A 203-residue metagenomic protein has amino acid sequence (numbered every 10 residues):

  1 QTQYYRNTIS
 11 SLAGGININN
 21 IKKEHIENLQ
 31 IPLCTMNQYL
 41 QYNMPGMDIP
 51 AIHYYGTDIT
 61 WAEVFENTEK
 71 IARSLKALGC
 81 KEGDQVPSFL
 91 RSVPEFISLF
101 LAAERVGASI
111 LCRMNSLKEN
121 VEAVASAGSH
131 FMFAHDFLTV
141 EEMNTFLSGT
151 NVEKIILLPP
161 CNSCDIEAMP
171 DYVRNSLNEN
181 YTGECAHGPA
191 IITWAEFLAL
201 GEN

Functional and structural regions predicted by a protein language model:
Q1-C34: Flexible, non-catalytic linker and terminal segments flanking ANL/adenylate-forming cores
A13-N20, Q38-T60, C185-A186: AMP-dependent adenylate-forming
I31, I49-L101, K118-V121, A190-E196: Conserved AMP-binding/adenylate-forming core of the ANL superfamily
K81, H130, E153: Short acidic/polar active-site loop segments enriched in Thr and Asp
L101-I110, A125-S126: Short hydrophobic alpha-helices that are characteristic scaffold elements of the AMP-binding
N115-G149: Conserved ATP-dependent adenylate/AMP-binding module captured primarily in the ANL superfamily
E142-N203: ANL superfamily adenylate-forming
